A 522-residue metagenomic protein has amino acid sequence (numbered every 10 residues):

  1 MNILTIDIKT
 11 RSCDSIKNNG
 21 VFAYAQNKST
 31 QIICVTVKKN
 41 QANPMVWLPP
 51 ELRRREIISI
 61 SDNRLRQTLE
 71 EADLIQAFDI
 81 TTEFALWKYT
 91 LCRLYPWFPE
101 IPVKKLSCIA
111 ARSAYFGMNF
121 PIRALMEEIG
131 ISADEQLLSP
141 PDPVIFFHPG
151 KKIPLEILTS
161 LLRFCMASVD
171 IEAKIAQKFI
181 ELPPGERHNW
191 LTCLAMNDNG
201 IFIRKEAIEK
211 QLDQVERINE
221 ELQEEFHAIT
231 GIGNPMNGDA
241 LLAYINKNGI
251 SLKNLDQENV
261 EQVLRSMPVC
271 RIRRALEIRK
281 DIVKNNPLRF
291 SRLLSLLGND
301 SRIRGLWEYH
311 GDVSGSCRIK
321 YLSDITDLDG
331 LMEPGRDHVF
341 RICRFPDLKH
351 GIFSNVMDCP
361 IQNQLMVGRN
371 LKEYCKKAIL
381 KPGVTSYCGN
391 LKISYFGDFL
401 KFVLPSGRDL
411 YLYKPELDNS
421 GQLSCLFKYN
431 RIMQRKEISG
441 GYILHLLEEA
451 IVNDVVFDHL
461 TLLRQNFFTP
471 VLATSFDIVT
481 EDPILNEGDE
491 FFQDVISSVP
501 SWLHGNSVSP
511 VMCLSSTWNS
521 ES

Functional and structural regions predicted by a protein language model:
M1-D14, T36, V144-P415, S420 (+1 more regions): Conserved "right-hand" nucleotidyltransferase catalytic core of DNA-directed polymerases
T30-I33, Q41-D62, E71-I180, G185-W190 (+1 more regions): Active-site-proximal helix-loop-helix substrate-binding element of RNase H-like nuclease domains
D73-T81, G233-P235, D477-D482: Short glycine-rich phosphate-binding loop at a beta-alpha junction
T81-P96, A114-G117, L242-G249, H350-C359 (+1 more regions): Short active-site loop/helix that positions an aromatic residue
A167-A173, G440-T461: Conserved pre-motif C helix in the palm subdomain of viral-like polymerases
F179-N189, V455-I478: Active-site palm subdomain of RNA-directed nucleic acid polymerases
L463-C513: C-terminal structured "cap/appendage" subdomains that terminate the fold
W518-S522: Short, low-order "capping/linker" segments at domain edges
